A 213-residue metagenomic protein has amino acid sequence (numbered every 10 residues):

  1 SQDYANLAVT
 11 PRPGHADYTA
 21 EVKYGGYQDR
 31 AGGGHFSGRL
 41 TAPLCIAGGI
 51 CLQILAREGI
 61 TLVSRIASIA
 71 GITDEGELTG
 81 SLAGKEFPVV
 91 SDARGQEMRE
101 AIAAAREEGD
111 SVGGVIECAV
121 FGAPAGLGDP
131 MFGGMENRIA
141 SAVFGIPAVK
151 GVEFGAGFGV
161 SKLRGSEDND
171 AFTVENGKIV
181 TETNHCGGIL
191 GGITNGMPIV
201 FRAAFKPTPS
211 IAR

Functional and structural regions predicted by a protein language model:
S1-A31: Glycine-rich phosphate/pyrophosphate-binding loop regions near the starts of catalytic domains
Q2-V9, V90-E100, F201-P209: Short, mixed-charge, low-aromatic patches
D3-N6, S64-I66, I179-E182: Short, well-ordered strand-loop elements centered on a beta-strand within folded domains, enriched for acidic residues
A5, A105, F158-G159: Intrinsically disordered, low-complexity segments enriched in polar/charged residues with Gly/Pro, especially when
V22-M131: Glycine-rich, mobile lid/loop segments that gate access to catalytic sites or pores
C45, G109-R213: Glycine-rich anion/phosphate-binding loop at the beta-strand->alpha-helix junction
